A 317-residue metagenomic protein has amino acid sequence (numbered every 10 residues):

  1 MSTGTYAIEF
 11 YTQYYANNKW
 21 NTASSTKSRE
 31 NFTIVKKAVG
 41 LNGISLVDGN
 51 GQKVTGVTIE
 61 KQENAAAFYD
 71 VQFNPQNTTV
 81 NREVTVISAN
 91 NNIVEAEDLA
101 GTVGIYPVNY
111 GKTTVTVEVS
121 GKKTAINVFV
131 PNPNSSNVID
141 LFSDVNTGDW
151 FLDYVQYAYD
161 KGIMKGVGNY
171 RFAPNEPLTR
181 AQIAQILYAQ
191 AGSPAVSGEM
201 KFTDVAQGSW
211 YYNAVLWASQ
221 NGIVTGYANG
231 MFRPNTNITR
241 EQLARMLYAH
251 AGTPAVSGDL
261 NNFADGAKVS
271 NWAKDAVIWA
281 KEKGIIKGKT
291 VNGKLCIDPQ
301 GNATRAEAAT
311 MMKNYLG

Functional and structural regions predicted by a protein language model:
M1-T5, N17-K19, R29-N31, V35-S136: Extracytoplasmic soluble-region selector
A7-Y11: Internal, hydrophobic beta-strand segments that form the core of beta-sheet-rich folds
S24-K27: Short Trp-Ser/Thr-centered turn/loop motifs at beta-strand boundaries
F129-L152, K165-A214, N221-E241, A249-K274 (+2 more regions): Feature responds to low-complexity, polar/acidic, surface-exposed segments characteristic of secreted/exported proteins
